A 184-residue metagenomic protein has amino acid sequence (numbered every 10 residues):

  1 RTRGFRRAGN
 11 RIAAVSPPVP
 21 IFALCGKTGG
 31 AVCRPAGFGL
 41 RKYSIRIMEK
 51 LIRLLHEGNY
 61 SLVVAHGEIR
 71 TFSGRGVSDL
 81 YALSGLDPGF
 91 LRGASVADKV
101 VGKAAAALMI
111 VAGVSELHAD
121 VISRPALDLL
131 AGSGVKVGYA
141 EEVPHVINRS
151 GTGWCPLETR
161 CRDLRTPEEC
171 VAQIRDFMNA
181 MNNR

Functional and structural regions predicted by a protein language model:
R1-A13: Extreme N-terminal basic, low-complexity initiation segments that serve as generic localization/processing leaders
R11, P18-P20, S44-R46: Generic short N-terminal amphipathic or hydrophobic helices
M48-D120, E142-V143, I147-P156: Conserved mixed alpha/beta catalytic, RNA-binding, or beta-rich assembly cores of soluble enzyme, regulatory
A112, L127-R184: C-terminal binding/interaction regions
S123: Conserved SAM/SAH-binding beta-strand->alpha-helix loop
